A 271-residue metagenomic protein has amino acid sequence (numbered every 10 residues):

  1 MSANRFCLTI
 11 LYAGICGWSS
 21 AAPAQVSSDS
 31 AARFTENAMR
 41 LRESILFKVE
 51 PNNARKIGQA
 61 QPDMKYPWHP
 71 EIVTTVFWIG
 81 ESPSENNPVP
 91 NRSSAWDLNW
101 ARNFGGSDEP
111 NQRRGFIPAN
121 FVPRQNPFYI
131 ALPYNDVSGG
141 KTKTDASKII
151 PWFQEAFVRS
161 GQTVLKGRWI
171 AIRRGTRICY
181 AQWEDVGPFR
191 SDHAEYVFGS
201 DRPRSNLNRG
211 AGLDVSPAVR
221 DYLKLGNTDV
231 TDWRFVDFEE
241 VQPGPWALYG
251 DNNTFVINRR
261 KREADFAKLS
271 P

Functional and structural regions predicted by a protein language model:
M1-L8: Bacterial N-terminal signal peptides that target proteins for export
T9-W18: Bacterial N-terminal signal peptides
S20-A24: Sec/Tat signal peptide C-region and signal peptidase I cleavage site
Q25-P271: Secreted/periplasmic proteins
